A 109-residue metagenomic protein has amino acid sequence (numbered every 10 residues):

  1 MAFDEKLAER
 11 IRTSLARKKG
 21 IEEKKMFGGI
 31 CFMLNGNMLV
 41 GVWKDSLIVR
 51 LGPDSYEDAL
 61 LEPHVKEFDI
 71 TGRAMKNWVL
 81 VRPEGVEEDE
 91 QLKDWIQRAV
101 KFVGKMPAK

Functional and structural regions predicted by a protein language model:
M1-K109: Charge-dense, helix-prone N-terminal extensions
